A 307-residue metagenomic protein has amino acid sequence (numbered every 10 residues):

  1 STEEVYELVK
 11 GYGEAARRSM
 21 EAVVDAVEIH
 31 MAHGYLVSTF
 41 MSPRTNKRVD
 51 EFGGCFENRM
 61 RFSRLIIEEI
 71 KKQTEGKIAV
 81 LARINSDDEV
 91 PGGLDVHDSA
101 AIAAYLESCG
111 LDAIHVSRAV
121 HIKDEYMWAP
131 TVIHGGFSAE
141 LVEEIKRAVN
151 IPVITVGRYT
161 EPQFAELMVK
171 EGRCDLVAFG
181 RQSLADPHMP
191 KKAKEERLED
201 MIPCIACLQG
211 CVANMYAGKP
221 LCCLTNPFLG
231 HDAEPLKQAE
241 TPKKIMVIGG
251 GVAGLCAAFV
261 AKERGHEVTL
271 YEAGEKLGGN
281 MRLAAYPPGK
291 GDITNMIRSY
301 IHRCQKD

Functional and structural regions predicted by a protein language model:
S1-I248, V252-V268, K276, N280: Flavin-dependent oxidoreductase catalytic cores
M201, A284-D307: N-terminal glycine-rich dinucleotide-binding loop that anchors FAD/FMN and/or NAD(P) in oxidoreductases
